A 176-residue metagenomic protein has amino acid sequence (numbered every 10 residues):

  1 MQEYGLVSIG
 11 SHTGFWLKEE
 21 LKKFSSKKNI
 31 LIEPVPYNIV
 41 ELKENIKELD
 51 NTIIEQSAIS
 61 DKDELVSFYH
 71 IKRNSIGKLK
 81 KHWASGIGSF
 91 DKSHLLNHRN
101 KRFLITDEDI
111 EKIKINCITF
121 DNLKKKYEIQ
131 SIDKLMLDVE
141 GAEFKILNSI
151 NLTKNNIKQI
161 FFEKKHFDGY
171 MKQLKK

Functional and structural regions predicted by a protein language model:
Y4-S8, W16-L31, N38, D121-K176: Conserved acidic-Pro-Pro-aromatic motif
V35, S60: Conserved SAM/SAH-binding beta-strand->alpha-helix loop
L42-K43: Conserved SAM-binding loop
K47-L49, H70-N74, T153: Short, hinge-like loop/turn segments at secondary-structure boundaries
N51-I53: Short, conserved active-site loop motifs that form the nucleotide-linked donor/cofactor pocket
K62-I118: Glycine-rich adenosyl-binding loop in Rossmann-like folds that engage adenosine-containing cofactors
